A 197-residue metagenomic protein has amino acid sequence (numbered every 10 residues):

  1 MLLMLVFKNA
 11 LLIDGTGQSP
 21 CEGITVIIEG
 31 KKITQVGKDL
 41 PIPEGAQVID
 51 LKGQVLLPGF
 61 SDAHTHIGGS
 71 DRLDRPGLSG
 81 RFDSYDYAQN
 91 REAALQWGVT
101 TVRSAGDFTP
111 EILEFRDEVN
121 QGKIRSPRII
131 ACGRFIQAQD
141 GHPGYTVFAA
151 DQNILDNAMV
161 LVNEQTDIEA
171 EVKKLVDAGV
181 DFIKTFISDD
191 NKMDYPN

Functional and structural regions predicted by a protein language model:
V6, A46-D50, A131: Conserved beta-strand scaffold positions in the cores of enzyme catalytic domains, especially in NTP/NDP-utilizing
A10, V26, K31, G53 (+5 more regions): Divalent metal-coordination and catalytic microenvironments
L12, T16-L57: Histidine-rich, glycine-flanked metal-binding segment
V55-Q121, Q139-H142: Metal-associated gating/positioning segment near the N- to mid-region
G69, R125-V160: Metal-cofactor-binding active-site regions of metalloenzymes
R72-Y85, V147-E169: Active-site mouth loops of central-metabolism enzymes
Q89-E111, S126-F135, V180-N191: Divalent metal-dependent hydrolysis catalytic cores, especially in the metallo-beta-lactamase
M159-N197: Metal-dependent enolase-superfamily TIM-barrel catalytic cores that perform enediolate-based chemistry
